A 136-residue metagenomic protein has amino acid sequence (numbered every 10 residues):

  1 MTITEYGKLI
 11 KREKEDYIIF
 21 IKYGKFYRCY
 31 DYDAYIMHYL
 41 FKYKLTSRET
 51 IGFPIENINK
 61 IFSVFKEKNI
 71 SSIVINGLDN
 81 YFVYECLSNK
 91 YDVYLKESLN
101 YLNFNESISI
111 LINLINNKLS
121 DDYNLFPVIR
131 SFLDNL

Functional and structural regions predicted by a protein language model:
M1-L136: Basic, polar low-complexity surface loops/patches
